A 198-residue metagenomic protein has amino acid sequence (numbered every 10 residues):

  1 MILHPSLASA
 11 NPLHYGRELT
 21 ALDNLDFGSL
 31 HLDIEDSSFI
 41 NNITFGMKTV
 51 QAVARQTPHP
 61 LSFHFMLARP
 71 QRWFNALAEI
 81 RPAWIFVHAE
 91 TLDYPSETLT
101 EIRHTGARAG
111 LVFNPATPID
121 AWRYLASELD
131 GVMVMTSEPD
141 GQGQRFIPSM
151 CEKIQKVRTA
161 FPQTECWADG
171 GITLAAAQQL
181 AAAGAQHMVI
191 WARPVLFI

Functional and structural regions predicted by a protein language model:
I2-L7, L30-L32, L61-F65, A83-V87 (+4 more regions): Hydrophobic faces of well-ordered beta-strands that scaffold small-molecule active sites in alpha/beta enzyme cores
S6-L13, F63-Q71, T91, V112-I119 (+2 more regions): Glycine-rich beta-to-alpha transition loops that act as phosphate-gripper elements at the mouths of alpha/beta enzyme
R17-L22, R69-E79, A116-E128, I172-M188: Catalytic cores of alpha/beta
L25, Q56, I80, T105 (+1 more regions): Structural motif
H31-E101: N-terminal active-site wall of soluble small-molecule enzyme domains
D36-T44, K48, P115, A121-Q155 (+2 more regions): Glycine/Thr-rich beta-alpha phosphate-binding loop at enzyme active sites
I43-F65, E101-N114, P148-W167: Alpha-helix-loop-beta-strand connector modules within alpha/beta enzyme cores
I85-D93, M133-G143, A183-I198: Glycine-rich phosphate-binding active-site loops on the catalytic face of alpha/beta enzymes
